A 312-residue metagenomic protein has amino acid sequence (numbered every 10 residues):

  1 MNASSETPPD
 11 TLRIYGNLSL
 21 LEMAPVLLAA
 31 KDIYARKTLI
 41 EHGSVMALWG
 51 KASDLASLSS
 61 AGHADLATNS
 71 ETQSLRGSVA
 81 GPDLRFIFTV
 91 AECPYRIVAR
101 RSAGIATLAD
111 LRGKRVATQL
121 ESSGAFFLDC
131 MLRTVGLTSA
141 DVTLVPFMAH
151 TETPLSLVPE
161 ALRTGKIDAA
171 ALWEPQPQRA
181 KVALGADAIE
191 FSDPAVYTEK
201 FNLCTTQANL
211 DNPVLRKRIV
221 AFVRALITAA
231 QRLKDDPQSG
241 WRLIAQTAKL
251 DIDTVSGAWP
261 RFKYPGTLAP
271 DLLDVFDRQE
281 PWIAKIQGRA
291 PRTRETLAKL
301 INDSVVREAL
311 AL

Functional and structural regions predicted by a protein language model:
S4-P154, D168-E174, F191-Y197: Short, glycine-/small- and polar/acidic-enriched structural segments that line small-molecule recognition paths
T72, F147-T247: Pocket-lining segment of extracytoplasmic ligand-binding domains
S78, R133, V182, Q246 (+1 more regions): Short polybasic/polar patches that bind polyanions
P213-P291: Secondary-structure end/capping motifs
A284-L312: Conserved C-terminal helix/tail region of periplasmic/extracytoplasmic solute-binding proteins
